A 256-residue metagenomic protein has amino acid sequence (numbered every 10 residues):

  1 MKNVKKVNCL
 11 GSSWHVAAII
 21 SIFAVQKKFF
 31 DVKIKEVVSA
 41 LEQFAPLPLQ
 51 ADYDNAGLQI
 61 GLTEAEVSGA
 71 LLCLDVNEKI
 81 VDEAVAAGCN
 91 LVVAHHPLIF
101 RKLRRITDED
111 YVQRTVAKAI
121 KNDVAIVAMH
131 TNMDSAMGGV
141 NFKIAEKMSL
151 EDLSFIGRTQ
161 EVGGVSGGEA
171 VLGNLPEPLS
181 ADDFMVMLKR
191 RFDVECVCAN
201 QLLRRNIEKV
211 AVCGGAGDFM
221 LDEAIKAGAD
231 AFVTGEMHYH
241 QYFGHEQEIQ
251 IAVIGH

Functional and structural regions predicted by a protein language model:
K2-V7, K27-K28: Polybasic, lysine-rich low-complexity intrinsically disordered segments
I19-H256: Hydrophobic structural segments
